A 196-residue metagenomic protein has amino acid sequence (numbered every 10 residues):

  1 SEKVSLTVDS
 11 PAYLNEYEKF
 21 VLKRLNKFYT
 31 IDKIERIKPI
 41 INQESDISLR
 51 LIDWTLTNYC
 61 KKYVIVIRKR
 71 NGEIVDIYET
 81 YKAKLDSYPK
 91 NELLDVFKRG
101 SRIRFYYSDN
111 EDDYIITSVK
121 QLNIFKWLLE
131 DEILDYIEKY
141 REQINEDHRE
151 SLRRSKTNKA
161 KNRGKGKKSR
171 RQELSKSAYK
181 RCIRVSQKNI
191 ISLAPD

Functional and structural regions predicted by a protein language model:
S1-F97, R102-F105, D112, V119: Long, compositionally biased non-globular segments that serve regulatory/targeting/scaffolding roles in eukaryotic
K69, V75, E92-D95, S101-D109 (+2 more regions): IQ-motif-like calmodulin-binding regions
L85, I124-F125, C182-R184: Residue-level signal for the start and early helices of compact helical domains
N91, L122-W127, D131-D135: Amphipathic alpha-helical interface elements that mediate macromolecular binding in regulatory proteins
S108-N110, I116-Q121, F125-W127, D147-R154: Alpha-helical bundle/repeat cores within regulatory domains of eukaryotic proteins
E130-R163: Long, highly charged low-complexity segments enriched in Glu/Asp and Lys/Arg with interspersed Ser/Thr
